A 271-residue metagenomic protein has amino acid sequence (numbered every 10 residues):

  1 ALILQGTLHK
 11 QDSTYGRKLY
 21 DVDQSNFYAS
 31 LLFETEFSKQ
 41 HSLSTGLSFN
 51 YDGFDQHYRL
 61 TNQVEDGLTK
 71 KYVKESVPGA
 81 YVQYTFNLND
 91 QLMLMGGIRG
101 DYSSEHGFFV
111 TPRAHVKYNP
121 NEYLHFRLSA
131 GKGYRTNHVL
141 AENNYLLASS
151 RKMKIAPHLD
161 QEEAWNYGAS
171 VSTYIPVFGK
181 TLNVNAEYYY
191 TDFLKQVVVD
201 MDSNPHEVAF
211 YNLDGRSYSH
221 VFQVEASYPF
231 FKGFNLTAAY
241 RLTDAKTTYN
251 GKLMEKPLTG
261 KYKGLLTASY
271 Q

Functional and structural regions predicted by a protein language model:
A1-H106, K180-Y188, F222, T237-A239: Face-selective signature of the C-terminal outer-membrane beta-barrel domain
L2-S13, N119, H125-R127, H158-Y218: Membrane-embedded beta-barrel scaffold of Gram-negative outer-membrane proteins
L2-Y20, Q56-V64, H106-P112, V139-Y145 (+3 more regions): Outer-membrane beta-barrel translocator domains and adjoining extracellular loop/strand segments of Gram-negative
K18-S25, D66-S76, Y102-F108, A148 (+3 more regions): Replace "Gram-negative outer membrane beta-barrel proteins" with "bacterial and organellar outer membrane beta-barrel
Q24-E36, I98, G107-F126, K263 (+1 more regions): Transmembrane beta-barrel strand/turn architecture of Gram-negative outer membrane proteins
A29-T35, A80-F86, A114-Y118, A169-T173 (+3 more regions): Residues on the lipid-exposed face of transmembrane beta-strands in outer-membrane beta-barrel proteins
T35-K39, F86-D90, L94, V110 (+7 more regions): Outer-membrane beta-barrel strand-turn architecture
V184, Y188-D192, N212-Q271: Gram-negative outer-membrane beta-barrel transporters
